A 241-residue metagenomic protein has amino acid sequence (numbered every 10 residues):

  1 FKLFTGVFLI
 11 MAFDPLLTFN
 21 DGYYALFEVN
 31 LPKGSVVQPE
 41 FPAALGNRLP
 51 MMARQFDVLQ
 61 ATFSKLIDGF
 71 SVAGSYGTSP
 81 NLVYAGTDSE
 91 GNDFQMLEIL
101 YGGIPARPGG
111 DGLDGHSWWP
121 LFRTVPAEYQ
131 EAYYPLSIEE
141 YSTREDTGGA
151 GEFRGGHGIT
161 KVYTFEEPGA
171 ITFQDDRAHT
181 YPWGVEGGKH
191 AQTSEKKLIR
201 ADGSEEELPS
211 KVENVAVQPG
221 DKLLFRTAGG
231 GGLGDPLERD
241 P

Functional and structural regions predicted by a protein language model:
F1-P241: Glycine/proline-enriched, intrinsically flexible loops and inter-domain linkers
